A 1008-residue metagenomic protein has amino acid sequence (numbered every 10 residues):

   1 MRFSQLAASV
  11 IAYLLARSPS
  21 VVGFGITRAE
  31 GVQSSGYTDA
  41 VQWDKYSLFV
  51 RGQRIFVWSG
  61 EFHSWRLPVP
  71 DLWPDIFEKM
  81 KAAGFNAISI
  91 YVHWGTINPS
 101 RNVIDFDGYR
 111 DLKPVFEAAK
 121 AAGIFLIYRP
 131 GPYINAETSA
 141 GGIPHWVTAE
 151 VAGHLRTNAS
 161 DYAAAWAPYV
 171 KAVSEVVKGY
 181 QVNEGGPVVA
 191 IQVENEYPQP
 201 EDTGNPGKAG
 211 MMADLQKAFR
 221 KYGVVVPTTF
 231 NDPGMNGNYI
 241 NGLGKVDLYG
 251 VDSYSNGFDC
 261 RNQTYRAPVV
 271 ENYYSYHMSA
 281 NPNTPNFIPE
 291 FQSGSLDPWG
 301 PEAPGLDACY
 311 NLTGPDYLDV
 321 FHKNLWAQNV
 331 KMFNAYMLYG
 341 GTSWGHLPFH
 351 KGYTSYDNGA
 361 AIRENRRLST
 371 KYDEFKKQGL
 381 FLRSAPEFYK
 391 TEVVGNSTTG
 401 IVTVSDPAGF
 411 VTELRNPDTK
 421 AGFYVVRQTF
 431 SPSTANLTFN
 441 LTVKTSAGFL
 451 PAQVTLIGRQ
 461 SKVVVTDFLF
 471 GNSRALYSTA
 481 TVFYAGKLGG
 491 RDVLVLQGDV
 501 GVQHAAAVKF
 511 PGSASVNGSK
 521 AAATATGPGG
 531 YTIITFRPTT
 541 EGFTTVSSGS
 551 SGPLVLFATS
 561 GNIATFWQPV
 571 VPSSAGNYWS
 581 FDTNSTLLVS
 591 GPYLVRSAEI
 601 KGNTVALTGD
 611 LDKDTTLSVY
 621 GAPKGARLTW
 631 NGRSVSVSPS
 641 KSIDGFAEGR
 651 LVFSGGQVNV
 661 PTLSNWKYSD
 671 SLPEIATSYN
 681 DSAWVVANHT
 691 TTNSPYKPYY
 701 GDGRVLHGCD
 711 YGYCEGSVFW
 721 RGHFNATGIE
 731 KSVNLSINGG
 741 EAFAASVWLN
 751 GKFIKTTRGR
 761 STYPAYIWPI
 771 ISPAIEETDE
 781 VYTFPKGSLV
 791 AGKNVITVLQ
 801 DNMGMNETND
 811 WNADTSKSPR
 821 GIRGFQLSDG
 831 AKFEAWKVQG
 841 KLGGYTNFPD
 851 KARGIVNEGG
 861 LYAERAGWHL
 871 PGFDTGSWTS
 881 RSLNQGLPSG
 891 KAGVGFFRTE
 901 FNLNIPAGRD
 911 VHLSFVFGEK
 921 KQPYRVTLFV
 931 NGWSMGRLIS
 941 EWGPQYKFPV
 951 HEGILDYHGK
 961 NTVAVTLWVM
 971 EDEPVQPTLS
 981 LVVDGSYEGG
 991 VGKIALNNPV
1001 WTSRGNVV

Functional and structural regions predicted by a protein language model:
M1-G23: Fungal secretory targeting signals
S20-A87, E117: N-terminal carbohydrate-binding accessory modules
Q53-I55, Y91-V103, G108, A136-D161 (+4 more regions): Aromatic- and acidic-residue-enriched carbohydrate-binding clefts of CAZyme catalytic domains
L72-G141, V147, Q216-K221: Aromatic-lined substrate-binding rim segments of carbohydrate-active enzymes
N102-R110, A121, P132-T157, A164 (+7 more regions): Aromatic- and acidic-residue-enriched segments that line the glycan-binding/catalytic groove of carbohydrate-active
I124, K217-V226, L248, F258-K351 (+3 more regions): Catalytic-core region of carbohydrate-active enzymes that cleave or remodel glycosidic bonds
Y162-Y239: Active-site neighborhood of glycoside hydrolase catalytic domains
Y372-H958, T962, T966-V1008: Non-catalytic C-terminal accessory domains or segments of carbohydrate-active enzymes
